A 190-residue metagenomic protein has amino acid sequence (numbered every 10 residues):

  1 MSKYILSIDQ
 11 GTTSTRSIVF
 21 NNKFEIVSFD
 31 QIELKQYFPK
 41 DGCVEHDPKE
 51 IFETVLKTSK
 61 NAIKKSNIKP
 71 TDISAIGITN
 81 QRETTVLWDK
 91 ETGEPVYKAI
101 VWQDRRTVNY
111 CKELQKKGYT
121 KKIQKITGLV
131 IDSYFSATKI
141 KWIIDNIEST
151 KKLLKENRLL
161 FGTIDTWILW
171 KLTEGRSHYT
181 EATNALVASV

Functional and structural regions predicted by a protein language model:
M1-Y97, N109, K125, K152: N-terminal glycine/serine-rich phosphate-binding loop of ATP-dependent small-molecule kinases, especially carbohydrate
Q10-T12, I123-V190: Gly/Ser/Thr-rich active-site cleft segment
I51-V55, T107-Y110, Y119, K139 (+2 more regions): General structural feature for long, well-ordered alpha-helical segments within catalytic domains of soluble enzymes
D104: Carbohydrate-associated surface elements
K112-K122, G175: Glycine-rich phosphate-binding segment of PLP-dependent enzymes
